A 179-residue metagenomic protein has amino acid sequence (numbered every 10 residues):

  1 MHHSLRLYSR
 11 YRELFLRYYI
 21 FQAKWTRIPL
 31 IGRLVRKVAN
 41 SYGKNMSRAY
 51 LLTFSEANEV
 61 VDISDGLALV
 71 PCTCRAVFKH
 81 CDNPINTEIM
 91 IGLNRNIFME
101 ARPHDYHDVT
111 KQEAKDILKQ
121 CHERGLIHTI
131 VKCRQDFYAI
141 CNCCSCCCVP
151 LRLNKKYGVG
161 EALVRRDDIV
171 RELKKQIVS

Functional and structural regions predicted by a protein language model:
M1-M99: General detector of N-terminal leader/presequence modules that precede the first folded domain
T53-E56, G125-T129, K155: Glycine-rich, charged/polar anion/phosphate-binding loops that engage phosphate groups from diverse ligands
D62-D65, E123, Q135-D136: Short, well-ordered loop/turn elements at secondary-structure boundaries
D65, F137-C141, D168: Structural beta-strand/beta-sheet cores of well-ordered domains, especially the beta-sheet scaffolds that support
L69-P84, Y138-L151, S179: Local cysteine-cluster metal-coordination motifs and their immediate loop/turn environment, predominantly Fe-S cluster
N96-C133, I140-P150: Compact structured core domains
V131-Q135, G160-S179: Ferredoxin-like iron-sulfur electron-transfer modules
L153-G160: Short cysteine/histidine-rich zinc-coordinating motifs and their immediately flanking basic loops
